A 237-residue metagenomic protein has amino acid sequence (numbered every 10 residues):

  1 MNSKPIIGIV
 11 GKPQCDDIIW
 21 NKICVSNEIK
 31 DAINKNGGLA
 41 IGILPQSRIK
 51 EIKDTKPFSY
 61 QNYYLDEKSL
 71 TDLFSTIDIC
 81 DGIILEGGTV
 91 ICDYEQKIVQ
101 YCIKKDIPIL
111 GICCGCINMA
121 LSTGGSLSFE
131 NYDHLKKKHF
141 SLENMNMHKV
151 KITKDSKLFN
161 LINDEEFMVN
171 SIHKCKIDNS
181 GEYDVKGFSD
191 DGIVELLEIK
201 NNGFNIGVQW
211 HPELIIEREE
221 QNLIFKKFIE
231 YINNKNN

Functional and structural regions predicted by a protein language model:
M1-C114, L121-S128, Y132-L161, K174 (+4 more regions): N-terminal beta1-alpha1 cap of cysteine-dependent amidohydrolase-like domains
I162, M168: Conserved ATP-binding module of the ATP-grasp superfamily
S171: Short, basic/aromatic recognition patches
I206-W210: Active-site-proximal beta-strand elements of phosphoester/diester hydrolases
